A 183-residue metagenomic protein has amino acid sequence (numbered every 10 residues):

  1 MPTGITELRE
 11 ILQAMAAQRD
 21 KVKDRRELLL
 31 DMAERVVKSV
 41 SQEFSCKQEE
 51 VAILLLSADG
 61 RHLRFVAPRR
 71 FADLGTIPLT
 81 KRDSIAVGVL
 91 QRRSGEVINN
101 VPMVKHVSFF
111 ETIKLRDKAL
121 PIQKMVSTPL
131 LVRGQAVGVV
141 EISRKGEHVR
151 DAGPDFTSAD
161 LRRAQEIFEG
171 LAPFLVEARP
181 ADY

Functional and structural regions predicted by a protein language model:
M1-D31, E177-Y183: Signal-transmission linkers at sensory-effector interfaces
K21-V66: Helix-loop-beta substructure at the N-terminus of cytosolic sensory domains that couple signal/ligand detection
Q48, S84, M125, V137: Short coil/loop residues immediately preceding or within conserved phosphate-binding loops of NTP-utilizing enzyme
L55-S57, A67-R69, V132, R144: Residue-level signal for short segments within beta-strands and strand-turn junctions of well-structured beta-sheet
R64-P68, A72-F110, D117: Regulatory sensory and allosteric helical modules in signal-transduction proteins and certain transcription factors
K114-I122: Short loop/turn motifs at secondary-structure junctions and domain boundaries
Q123-V132, G138: A short, aliphatic-rich beta-strand micro-motif
G138-Y183: Juxtadomain coupling helices with adjacent low-complexity linkers
